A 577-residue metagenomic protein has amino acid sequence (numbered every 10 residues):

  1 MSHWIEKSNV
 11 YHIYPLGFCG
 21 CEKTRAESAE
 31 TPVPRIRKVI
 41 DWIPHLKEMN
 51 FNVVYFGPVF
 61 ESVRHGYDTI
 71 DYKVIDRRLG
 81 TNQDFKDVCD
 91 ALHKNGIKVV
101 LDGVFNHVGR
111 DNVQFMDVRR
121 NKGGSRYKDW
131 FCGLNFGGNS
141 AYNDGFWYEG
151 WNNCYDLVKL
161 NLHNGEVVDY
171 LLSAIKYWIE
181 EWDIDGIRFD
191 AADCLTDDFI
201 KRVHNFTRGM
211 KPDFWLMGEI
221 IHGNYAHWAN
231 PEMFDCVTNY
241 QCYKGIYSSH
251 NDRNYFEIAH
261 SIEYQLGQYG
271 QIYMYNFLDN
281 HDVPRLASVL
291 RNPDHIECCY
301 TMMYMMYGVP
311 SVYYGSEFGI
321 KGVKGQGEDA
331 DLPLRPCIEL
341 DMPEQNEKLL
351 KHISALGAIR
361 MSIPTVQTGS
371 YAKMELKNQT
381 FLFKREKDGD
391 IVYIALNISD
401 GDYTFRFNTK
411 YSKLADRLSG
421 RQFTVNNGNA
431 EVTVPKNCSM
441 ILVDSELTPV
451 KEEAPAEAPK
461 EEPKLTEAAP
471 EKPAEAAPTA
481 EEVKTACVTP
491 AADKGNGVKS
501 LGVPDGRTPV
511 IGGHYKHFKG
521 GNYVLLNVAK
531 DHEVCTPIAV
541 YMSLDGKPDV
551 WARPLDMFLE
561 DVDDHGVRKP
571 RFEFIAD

Functional and structural regions predicted by a protein language model:
H3-N9, Y14-N52, V59-Y177, E181 (+2 more regions): Substrate-binding/active-site clefts of carbohydrate-active enzymes
I5-K7, C21, R25-T31, A259-H260 (+6 more regions): Loop/helix patches that line or flank the sugar-binding groove of alpha-linked glycan CAZymes
I13, L46, F56, Y72 (+10 more regions): Conserved, mostly hydrophobic/aromatic
N50-N52, N95-I97, D183-D185, K211-F214 (+3 more regions): Short, well-ordered coil/turn segments that N-cap beta-strands
H107, L171-D197, N276-N280: Active-site groove signature of glycoside hydrolases
R119, E180, D190-G270, K321-A355 (+3 more regions): Active-site-proximal helices and loops of the catalytic beta/alpha 8
V450-K499: Acidic, proline-/serine-/threonine-rich low-complexity intrinsically disordered repeat tracts
D493-D577: Mixed-charge, low-complexity intrinsically disordered regions
